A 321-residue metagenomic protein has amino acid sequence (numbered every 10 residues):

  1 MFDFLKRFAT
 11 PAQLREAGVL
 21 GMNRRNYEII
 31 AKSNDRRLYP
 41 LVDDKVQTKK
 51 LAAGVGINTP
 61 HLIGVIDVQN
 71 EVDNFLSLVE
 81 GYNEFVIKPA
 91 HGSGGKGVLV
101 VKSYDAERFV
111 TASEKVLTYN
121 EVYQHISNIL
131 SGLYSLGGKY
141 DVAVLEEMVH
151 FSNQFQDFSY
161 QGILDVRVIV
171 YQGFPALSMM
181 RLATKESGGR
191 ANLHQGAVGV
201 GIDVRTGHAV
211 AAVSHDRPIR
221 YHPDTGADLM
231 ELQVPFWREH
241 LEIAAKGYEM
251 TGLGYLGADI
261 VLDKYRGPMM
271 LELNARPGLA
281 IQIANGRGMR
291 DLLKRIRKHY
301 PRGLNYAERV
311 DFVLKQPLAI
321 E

Functional and structural regions predicted by a protein language model:
M1-G54, V68-V72, R297-P301, E308 (+2 more regions): ATP-binding N-terminal substructure of ATP-dependent carboxylate-amine bond-forming enzymes
E28, Y39-L164, Q172: Active-site nucleotide/adenylate-binding loops and adjacent lid/helix of ATP-dependent enzymes
I87, L99, F158, D165-L182 (+3 more regions): Beta-strand scaffold of nucleotide-dependent catalytic cores
G92-S93, H150-F151, P175, L182-K185 (+2 more regions): Short, solvent-exposed loop/turn segments at secondary-structure junctions
S93, Q161, Q172-A176, L253-Y255 (+1 more regions): Coil-to-beta-strand transition motifs
K102-A106, V170-F174, V204-T206, K264-R266: Short acidic-glycine loop/turn motifs at beta-strand connectors
G132-Q161, K185-D263: A long amphipathic alpha-helix within ATP-dependent nucleotide-binding catalytic cores
Y221-E239, E249-M250, L262-E321: C-terminal active-site "lid" helix and adjoining low-complexity regulatory extension at the edge of ATP-using catalytic
